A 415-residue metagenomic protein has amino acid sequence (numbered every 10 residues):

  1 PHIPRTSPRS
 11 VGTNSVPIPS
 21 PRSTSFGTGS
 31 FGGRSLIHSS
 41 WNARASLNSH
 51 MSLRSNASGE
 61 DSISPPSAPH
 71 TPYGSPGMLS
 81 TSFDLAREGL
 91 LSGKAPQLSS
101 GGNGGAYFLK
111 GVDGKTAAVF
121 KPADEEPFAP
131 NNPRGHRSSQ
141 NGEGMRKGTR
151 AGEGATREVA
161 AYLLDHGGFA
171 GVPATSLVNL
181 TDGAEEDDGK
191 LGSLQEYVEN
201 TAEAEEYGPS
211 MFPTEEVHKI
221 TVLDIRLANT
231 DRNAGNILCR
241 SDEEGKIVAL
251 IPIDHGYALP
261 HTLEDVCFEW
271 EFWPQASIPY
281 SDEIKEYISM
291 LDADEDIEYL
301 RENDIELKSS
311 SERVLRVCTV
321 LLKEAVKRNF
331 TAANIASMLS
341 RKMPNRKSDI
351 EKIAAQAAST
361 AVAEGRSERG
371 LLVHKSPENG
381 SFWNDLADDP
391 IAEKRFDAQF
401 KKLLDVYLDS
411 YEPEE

Functional and structural regions predicted by a protein language model:
P1-T230, A234-E415: ATP-dependent kinase catalytic cores of phosphoinositide-metabolizing enzymes and PI3K-like protein kinases
